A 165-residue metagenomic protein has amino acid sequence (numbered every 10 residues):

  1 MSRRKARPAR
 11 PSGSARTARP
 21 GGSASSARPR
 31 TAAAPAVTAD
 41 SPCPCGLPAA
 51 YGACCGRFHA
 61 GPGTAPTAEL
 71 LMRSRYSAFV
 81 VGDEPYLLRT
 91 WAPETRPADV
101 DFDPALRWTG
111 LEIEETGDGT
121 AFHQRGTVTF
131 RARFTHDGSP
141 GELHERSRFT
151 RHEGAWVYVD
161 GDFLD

Functional and structural regions predicted by a protein language model:
M1-A32: Short Lys/Arg-rich cationic patches that frequently serve as NLS/NoLS or arginine-rich RNA/DNA-binding motifs
S2-R7, G46, G138-P140, E153: Intrinsically disordered, low-complexity acidic regions enriched in Pro/Ser/Thr
A36-A49: Short Cys/His-rich zinc-binding micro-motifs
A49-Y51, A60-G61: Secreted/processed peptides and extracellular or luminal domains of membrane proteins
A53-C55: Cysteine-centered loop/knuckle micro-motif
A60-D99, P104: Core segments of small alpha/beta cavity-forming domains
P104-E142: Surface-exposed, charged secondary-structure patches
H144-D165: Short beta-strand edge/turn micro-motifs at domain boundaries
